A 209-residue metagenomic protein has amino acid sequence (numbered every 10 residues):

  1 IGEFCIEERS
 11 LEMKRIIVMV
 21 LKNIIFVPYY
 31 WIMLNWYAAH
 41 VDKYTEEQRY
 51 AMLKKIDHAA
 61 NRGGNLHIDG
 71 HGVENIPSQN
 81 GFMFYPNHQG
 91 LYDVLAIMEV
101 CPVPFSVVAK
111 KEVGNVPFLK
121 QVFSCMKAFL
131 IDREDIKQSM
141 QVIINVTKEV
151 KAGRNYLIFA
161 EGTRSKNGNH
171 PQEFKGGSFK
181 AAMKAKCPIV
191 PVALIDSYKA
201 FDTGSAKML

Functional and structural regions predicted by a protein language model:
E8-F82: Membrane-anchoring hydrophobic helices of lipid-metabolizing enzymes
Y30-V41, R49, G63, S78-I136: Catalytic core of membrane glycerolipid acyltransferases/transacylases, capturing the structured, soluble-facing
A60, A96-E99, V122, K148 (+1 more regions): Hydrophobic/aromatic ligand-binding patch that stacks against planar heteroaromatic rings of cofactors or nucleotides
G63-H71, S139-M140, I195-A200: Short gly/ser/thr-rich secondary-structure transition/capping motifs
G81-M83, N155-F159: Residue-level preference for the first positions of well-ordered beta-strands
F118-Q121, R154-L157, K166-L209: A cross-family acyltransferase "interaction/gating" segment
V142, V146: Anionic-ligand binding region
